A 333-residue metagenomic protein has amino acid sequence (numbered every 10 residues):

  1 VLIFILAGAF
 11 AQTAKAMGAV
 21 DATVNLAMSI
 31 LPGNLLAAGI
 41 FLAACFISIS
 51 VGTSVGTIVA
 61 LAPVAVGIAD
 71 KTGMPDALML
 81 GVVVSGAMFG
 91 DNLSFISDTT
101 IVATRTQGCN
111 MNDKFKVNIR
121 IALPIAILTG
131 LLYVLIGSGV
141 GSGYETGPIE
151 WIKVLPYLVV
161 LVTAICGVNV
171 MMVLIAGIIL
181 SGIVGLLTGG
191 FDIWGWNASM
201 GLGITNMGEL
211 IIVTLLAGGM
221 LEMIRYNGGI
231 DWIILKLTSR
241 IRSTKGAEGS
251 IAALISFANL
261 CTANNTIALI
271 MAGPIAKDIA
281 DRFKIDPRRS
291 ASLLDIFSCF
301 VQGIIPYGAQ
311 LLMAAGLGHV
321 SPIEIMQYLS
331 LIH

Functional and structural regions predicted by a protein language model:
V1-D21, N34-A38, F46, A198-D231 (+2 more regions): Core transmembrane alpha-helical segments of multi-pass membrane transporters/permeases
V1-I5, V117-V213: Hydrophobic transmembrane alpha-helices of multi-pass small-molecule transporters
L2-A11, P32-V64, S85, L237-K277 (+1 more regions): Hydrophobic alpha-helical transmembrane segments of multi-pass integral membrane proteins, predominantly secondary
A11-L26, G52-V55, D76, F191: Transmembrane alpha-helix boundary signature
A22-P32, G67, I101-R105, N112-K116 (+3 more regions): Short amphipathic alpha-helical coupling elements at transmembrane boundaries
L26-L42, A69-M79, P148-L155, I204-I211 (+3 more regions): Membrane-interfacial loop-to-helix junctions in multi-pass transporters
A44-A60, D76-Q107, A126-Y133, A258-M271 (+1 more regions): Alpha-helical transmembrane segments and, especially, the helix-loop junctions at the ends of these helices
H333: Conserved small/polar residues in nucleotide/adenosyl-binding loops
